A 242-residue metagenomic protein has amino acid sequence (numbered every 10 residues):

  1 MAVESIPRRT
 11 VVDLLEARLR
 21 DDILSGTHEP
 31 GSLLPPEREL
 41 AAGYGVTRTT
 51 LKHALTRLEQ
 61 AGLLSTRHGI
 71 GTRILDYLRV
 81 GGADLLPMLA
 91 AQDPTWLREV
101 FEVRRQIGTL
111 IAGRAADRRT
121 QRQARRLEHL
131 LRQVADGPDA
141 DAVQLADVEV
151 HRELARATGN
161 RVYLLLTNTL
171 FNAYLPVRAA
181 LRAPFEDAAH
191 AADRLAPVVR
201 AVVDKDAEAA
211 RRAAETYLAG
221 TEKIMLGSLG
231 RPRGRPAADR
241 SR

Functional and structural regions predicted by a protein language model:
M1, A207-R242: C-terminal effector-binding regulatory domain of bacterial HTH transcription factors
M1-I107, G113, P232-R235, R240: Short linear motifs at protein or domain termini
T27, L63, D139, D206-A207: Residue-level recognition of short, well-ordered coil/turn positions that link secondary-structure elements
R79, E149-R152, N172, A188-L195 (+1 more regions): Short alpha-helical linear motifs
V100-A180, A191-P197, A209-I224: Conserved amphipathic alpha-helical segments that form helical-bundle/coiled-coil interaction surfaces
A183-P184: Membrane interfacial helix motifs at helix-loop boundaries and amphipathic/re-entrant anchors
V202-D204: Well-ordered alpha/beta subsegment
